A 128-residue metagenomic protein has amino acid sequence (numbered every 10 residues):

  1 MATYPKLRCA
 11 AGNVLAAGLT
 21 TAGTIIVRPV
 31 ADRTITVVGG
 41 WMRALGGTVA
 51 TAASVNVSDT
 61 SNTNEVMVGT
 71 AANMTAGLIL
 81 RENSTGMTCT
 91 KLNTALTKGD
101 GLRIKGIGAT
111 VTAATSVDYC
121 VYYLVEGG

Functional and structural regions predicted by a protein language model:
M1-G128: Surface-exposed, low-hydrophobicity beta-strand/loop segments enriched in small/polar/acidic residues
